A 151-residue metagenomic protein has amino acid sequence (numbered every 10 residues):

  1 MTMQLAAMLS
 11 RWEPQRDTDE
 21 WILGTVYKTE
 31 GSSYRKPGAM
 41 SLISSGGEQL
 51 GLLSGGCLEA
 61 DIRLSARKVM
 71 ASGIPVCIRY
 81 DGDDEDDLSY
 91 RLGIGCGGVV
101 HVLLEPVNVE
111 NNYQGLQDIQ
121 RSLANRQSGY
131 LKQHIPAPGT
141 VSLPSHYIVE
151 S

Functional and structural regions predicted by a protein language model:
M1-S151: Segments forming oxygen-rich coordination pockets for charged ligands
